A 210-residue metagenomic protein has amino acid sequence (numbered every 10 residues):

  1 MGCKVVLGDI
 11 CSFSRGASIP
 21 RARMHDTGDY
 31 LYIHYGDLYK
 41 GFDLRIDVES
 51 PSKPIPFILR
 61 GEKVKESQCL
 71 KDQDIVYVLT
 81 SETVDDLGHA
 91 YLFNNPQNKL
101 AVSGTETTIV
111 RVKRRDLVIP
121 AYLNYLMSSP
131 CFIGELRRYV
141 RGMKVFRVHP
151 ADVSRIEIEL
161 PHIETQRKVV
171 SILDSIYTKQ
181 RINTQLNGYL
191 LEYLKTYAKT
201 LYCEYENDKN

Functional and structural regions predicted by a protein language model:
M1-R21, R155-N210: Non-catalytic DNA-recognition/assembly elements of restriction-modification systems
G8-H25, D37-S81: Sequence-specific dsDNA recognition surfaces
I19, L100-T108, V140-V170: A short glycine-rich beta-alpha junction/loop motif
D29: Short aromatic-glycine-enriched beta-strand elements
H34-Y35, R60-S128: A short beta-sheet element
I58-E62, T108-R114, R155-L160, D174 (+1 more regions): Short, well-ordered beta-strand elements within core beta-sheets of diverse protein domains
A121-D152: Short, positively charged
